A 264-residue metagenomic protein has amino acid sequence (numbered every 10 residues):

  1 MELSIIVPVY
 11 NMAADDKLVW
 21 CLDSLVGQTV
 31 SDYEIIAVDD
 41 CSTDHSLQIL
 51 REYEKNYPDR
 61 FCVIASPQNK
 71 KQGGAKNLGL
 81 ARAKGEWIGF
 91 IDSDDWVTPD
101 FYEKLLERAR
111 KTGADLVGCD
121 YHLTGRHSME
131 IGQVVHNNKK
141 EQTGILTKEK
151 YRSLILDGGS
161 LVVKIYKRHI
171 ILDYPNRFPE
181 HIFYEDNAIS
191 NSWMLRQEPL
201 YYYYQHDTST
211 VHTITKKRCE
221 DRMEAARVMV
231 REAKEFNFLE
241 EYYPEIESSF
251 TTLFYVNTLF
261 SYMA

Functional and structural regions predicted by a protein language model:
E2-I6, E34, A188: Cell-envelope/extracellular polymer assembly enzymes that use nucleotide-activated donors
M12-G27: Short, well-formed alpha-helical segments that are part of the catalytic scaffolds of diverse glycosyltransferases
S31, D39-Q48, Q68: A conserved acidic beta->alpha catalytic loop
S66-A83: Glycine-rich, basic loop-to-helix element that forms the pyrophosphate-binding segment of sugar-nucleotide handling
I88: Short aromatic/hydrophobic "clamp" motif used to bind/position activated sugar donors
D100-Q133: Conserved donor NDP-sugar-binding/catalytic core segment of glycosyltransferases
K148-K216, D221: Conserved nucleotide-sugar donor-binding catalytic segment
Y204-A264: C-terminal subregions of glycosyltransferases and related glycan-biosynthesis enzymes
